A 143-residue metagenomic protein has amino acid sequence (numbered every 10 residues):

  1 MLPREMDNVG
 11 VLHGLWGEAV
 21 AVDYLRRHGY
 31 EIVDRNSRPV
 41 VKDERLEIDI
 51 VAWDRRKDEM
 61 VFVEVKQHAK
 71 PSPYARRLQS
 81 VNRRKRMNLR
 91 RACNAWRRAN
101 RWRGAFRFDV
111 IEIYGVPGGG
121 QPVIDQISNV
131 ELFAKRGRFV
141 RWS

Functional and structural regions predicted by a protein language model:
M1-D23: Interdomain/boundary linker segments immediately adjacent to catalytic/signaling cores
G14, E18, E44, V81-K85: Short, conserved glycine- and acidic-residue-centered signature motifs in active-site or ligand-binding loops
R26-D43: A short acidic/basic microdomain associated with nuclease active sites
G29, L46-D49, F106: Short beta-strand or tight-loop elements that sit immediately N-terminal to catalytic metal-binding acidic residues
L46, E59-V61, D109, D125: Protein kinase-like catalytic core scaffold
I48-S72, L89: Conserved catalytic cores of phosphodiester-cleaving nucleases, focusing on short active-site segments
Q67-P117: Catalytic cores of nucleic-acid endonucleases
A99-S143: Domain-level recognition of nuclease-like catalytic cores that cleave nucleotide substrates
